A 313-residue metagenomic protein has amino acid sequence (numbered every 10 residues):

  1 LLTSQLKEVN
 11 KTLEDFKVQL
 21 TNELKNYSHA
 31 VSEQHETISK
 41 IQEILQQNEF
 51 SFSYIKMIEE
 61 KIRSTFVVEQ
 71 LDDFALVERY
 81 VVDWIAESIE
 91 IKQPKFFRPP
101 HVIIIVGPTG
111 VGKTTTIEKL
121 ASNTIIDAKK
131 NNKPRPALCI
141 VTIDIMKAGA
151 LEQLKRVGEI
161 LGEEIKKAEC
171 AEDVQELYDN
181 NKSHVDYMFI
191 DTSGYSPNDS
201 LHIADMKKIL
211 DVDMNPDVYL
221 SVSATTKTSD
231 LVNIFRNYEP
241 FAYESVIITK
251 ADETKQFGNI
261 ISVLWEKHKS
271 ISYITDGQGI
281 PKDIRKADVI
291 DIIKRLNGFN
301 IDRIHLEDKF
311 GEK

Functional and structural regions predicted by a protein language model:
L1-V111, T115-R135, T142-I145, R156-V157 (+2 more regions): Primarily NTPase-proximal linker/entry elements flanking Walker-type ATP/GTP-binding cores
T3, N10, I38, I55 (+9 more regions): Amphipathic alpha-helical transducer elements in NTP-driven molecular machines
S51, P108-T109, V141-I145, T192-S193 (+3 more regions): G-domain G4 guanine-recognition motif of GTPases
P99-P100, R135-P136, H184, H268-K269: Short coil/turn connectors at secondary-structure junctions
V106-T109, L138-G149, Q153-D205: Switch II (G3) loop of P-loop NTPases
A128-K129, L151, V157-E159, V174-K182 (+1 more regions): Conserved C-terminal guanine-recognition region of P-loop GTPase G domains, centered on the G4
A137-L138, D217: Residues at the starts of beta-strands that form the adenosine-phosphate
E244, L264-K313: NTP-binding/hydrolysis catalytic cores, primarily Walker-type P-loop NTPases
